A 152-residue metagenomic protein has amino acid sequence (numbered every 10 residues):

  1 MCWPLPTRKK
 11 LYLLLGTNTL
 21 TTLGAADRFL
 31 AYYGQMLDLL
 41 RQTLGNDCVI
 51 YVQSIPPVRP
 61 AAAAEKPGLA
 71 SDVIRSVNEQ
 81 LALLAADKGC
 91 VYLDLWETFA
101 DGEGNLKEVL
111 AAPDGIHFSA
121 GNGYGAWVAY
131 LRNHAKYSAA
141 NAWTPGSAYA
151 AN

Functional and structural regions predicted by a protein language model:
M1-L30, I55-A62: Oxyanion-hole/transition-state-stabilizing segment in secreted/luminal serine hydrolases and related acyltransferases
M1-L5, G34-T43: Short amphipathic alpha-helices and their capping/turn segments at secondary-structure boundaries
L5-P6, G45, A85-A86: Short conserved AdoMet
K10-L15, C48-S54, V91-D94: Structural recognition of the beta-strand scaffold that forms the well-ordered cores of secreted hydrolase catalytic
A26-M36, S71-V77: Charged helix-capping and loop-helix junction motifs
L39-C48, K88-G89: Structural alpha-beta junctions
P57-S138: Catalytic His-Asp segment of secreted/periplasmic serine-dependent ester chemistry enzymes
A139-N152: Surface-exposed receptor/substrate recognition regions of extracellular proteins
